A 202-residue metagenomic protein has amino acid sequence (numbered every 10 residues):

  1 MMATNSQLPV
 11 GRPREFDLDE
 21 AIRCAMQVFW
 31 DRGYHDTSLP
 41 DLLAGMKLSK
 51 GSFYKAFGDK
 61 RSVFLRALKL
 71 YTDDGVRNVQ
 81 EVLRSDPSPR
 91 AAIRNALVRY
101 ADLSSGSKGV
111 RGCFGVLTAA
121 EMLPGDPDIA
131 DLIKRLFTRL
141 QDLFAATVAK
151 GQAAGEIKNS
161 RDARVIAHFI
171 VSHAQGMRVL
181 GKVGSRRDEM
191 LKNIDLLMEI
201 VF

Functional and structural regions predicted by a protein language model:
M1-R32, T37-L48, S62: Basic, helix-initiating cap at the start of DNA-binding domains
A21, A25, L42, F53 (+7 more regions): Hydrophobic packing within well-folded, soluble alpha/beta domains
F29, S38-L39, K50, K60 (+3 more regions): Amphipathic alpha-helical segments enriched in hydrophobic/aromatic and basic residues that form the DNA-contacting
K47-F57: Short hydrophobic/aromatic patch on the recognition helix
R66, Q80-R111, A163-I170: Hydrophobic alpha-helical connector segments
V76, A91, P127-A153, V165: Amphipathic alpha-helical packing segments from all-alpha helical-bundle domains
A92-I93, S107-D128: Amphipathic alpha-helical segments used for helix-helix packing
L103, K150, I170-R187, I200-F202: Amphipathic C-terminal alpha-helical segment
